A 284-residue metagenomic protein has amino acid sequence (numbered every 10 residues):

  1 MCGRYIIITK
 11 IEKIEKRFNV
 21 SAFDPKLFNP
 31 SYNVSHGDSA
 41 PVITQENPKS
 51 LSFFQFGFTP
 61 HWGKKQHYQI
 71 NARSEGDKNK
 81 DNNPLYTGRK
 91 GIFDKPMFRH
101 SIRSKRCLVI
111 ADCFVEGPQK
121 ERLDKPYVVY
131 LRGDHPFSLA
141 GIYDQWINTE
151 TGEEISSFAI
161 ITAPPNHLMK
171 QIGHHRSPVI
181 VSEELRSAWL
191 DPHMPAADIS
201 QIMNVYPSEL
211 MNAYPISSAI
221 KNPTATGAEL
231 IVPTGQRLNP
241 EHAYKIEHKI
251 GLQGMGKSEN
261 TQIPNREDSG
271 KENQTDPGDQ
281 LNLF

Functional and structural regions predicted by a protein language model:
G3-R106, Y130, A140: Short, His- and charge-rich active-site/binding loops that engage polyanionic ligands
E46, F58-W62, C113, L131-G133 (+3 more regions): Short, flexible loop/turn elements at secondary-structure junctions
S74-D81, P165-F284: C-terminal accessory segment of soluble enzyme catalytic cores
D81-T87, T151-F158: Short, basic/aromatic beta-hairpin or loop at an interaction surface
R89-I92, S156-P164: Short, structured beta-strand/loop micro-motifs enriched in basic residues and often containing a Trp
G117-R122, L190: Cytochrome P450 core scaffold surrounding the K-helix E-X-X-R motif and the conserved "meander" helix-loop region
Y130-N148, F158: A motif-centric signal for short, conserved binding hotspots located in accessible loops or intrinsically disordered
